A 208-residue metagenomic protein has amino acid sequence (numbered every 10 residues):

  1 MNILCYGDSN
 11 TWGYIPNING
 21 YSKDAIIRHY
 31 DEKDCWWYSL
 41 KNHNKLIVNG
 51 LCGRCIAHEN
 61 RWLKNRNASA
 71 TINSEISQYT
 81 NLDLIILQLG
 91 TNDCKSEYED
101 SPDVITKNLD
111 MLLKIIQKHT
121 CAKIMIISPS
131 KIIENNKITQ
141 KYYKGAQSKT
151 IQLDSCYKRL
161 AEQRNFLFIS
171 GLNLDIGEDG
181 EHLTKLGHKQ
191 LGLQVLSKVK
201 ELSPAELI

Functional and structural regions predicted by a protein language model:
N2-L4, G13-M111, I115, S148-I151 (+2 more regions): Conserved SGNH/GDSL esterase-like catalytic core that processes O-acyl groups on lipids and polysaccharides
Y6-G7, I127: Short hydrophobic segments within beta-strands
S9, C52, T91, S130-I133: Short, flexible active-site-adjacent loop segments at beta-strand->alpha-helix junctions, enriched in small/polar
K45-I47, K123, N165-L167: Conserved beta-strand segments of alpha/beta enzyme cores
V48-G50, S128, S170-L172: Residue-level recognition of beta-strand->loop/alpha-helix junctions
Q117-I124: A short helix->loop->beta-strand "cap" motif at the edges of active sites that frequently abuts
I133-G171: Substrate-gating cap/lid alpha-helix
D179-I208: Histidine-centered active-site loop/cap adjacent to the catalytic His in serine esterases/O-acetyl transfer systems
